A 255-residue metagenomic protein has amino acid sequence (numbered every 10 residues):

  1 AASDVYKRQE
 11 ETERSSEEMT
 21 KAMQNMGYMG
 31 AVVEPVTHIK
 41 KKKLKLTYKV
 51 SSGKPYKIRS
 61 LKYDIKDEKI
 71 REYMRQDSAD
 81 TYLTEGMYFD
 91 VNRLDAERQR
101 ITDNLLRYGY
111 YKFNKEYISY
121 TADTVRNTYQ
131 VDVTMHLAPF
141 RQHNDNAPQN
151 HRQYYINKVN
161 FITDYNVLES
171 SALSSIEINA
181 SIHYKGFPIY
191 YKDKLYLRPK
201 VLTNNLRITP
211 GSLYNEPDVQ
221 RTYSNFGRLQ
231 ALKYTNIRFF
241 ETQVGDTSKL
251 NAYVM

Functional and structural regions predicted by a protein language model:
A1-R228, T247-L250: Interaction-mediating elements
Q230-K233: Long hydrophobic segments that form regular secondary structure
T235-R238: Solvent-exposed beta-strand/coil patches in large extracellular/periplasmic or lumenal scaffold regions
E241-G245: AMP-binding (ANL) adenylation modules
Y253-M255: Extended beta-strand-rich architecture
